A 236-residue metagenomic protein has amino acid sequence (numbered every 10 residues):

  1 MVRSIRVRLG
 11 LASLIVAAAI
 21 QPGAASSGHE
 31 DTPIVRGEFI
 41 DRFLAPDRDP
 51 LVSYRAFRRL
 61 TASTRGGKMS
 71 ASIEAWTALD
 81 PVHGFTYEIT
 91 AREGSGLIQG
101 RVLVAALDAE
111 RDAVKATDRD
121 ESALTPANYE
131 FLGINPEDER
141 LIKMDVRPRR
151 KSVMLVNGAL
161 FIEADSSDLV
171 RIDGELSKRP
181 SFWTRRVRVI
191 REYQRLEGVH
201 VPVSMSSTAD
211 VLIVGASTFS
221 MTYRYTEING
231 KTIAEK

Functional and structural regions predicted by a protein language model:
M1-L11: Bacterial N-terminal signal peptides that target proteins for export
G10-A19: Bacterial N-terminal signal peptides
P22: Cationic, low-complexity basic patches in intrinsically disordered or flexible, solvent-exposed regions
A25-N157, A164-V170, S177-V187, V199 (+1 more regions): Structured extracytoplasmic
L160-F161, R191: A residue-level detector for well-ordered beta-strand positions
I172, V203-M205: Beta-strand-dense domains in secreted/periplasmic systems and polymorphic toxin scaffolds
I190-E197: Long amphipathic alpha-helical scaffold regions
